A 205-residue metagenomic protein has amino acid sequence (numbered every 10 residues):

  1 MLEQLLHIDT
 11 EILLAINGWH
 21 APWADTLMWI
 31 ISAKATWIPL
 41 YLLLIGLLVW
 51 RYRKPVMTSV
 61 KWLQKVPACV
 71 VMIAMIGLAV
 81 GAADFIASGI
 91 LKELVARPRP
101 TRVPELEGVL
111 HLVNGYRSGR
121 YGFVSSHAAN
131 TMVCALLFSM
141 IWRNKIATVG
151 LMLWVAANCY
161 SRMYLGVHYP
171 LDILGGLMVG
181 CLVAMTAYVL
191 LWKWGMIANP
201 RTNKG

Functional and structural regions predicted by a protein language model:
M1-L42, A87-S118, K204: N-terminal transmembrane-helix/juxtamembrane module of multi-pass inner/ER membrane proteins
W19, W23, W50-P55, G89 (+5 more regions): Membrane-interface elements of multi-pass transporters and channels
P39-W50, L78, L182-T186: Hydrophobic core of alpha-helical transmembrane segments in multi-pass integral membrane proteins
Y41-K54, T131-S139: Hydrophobic, aromatic-rich transmembrane alpha-helices and their immediate juxtamembrane boundary segments
L44, A82, I86-L91, V183-W194: Alpha-helical membrane-inserting segments
P55-C69, M196-G205: Membrane-interfacial, low-structure loops and terminal tails that flank and connect transmembrane helices in multi-pass
Q64-W142, A147, L151: Membrane-interface loops
H111-G205: Membrane-embedded catalytic cores of phosphoryl/pyrophosphoryl-handling enzymes
